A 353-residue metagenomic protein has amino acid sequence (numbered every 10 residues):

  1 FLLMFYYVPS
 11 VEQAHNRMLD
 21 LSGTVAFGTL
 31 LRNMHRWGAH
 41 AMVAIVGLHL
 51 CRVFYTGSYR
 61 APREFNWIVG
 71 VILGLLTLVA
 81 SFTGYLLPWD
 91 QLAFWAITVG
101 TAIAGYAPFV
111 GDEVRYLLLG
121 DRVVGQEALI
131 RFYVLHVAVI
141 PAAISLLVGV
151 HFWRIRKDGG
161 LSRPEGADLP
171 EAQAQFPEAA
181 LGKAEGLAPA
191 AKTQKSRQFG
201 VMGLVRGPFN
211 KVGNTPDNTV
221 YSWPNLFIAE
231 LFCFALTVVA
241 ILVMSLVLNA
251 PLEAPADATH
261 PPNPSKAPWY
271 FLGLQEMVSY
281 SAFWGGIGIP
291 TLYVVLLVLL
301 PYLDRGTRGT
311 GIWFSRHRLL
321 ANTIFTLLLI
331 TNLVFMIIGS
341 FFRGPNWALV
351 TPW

Functional and structural regions predicted by a protein language model:
F1-W269, G288-W353: Membrane-embedded alpha-helical bundles that constitute the cytochrome b-like, heme-associated redox core of multi-pass
L31-R32, F271-I287: Transmembrane alpha-helix entry/boundary detector in multi-pass membrane proteins
